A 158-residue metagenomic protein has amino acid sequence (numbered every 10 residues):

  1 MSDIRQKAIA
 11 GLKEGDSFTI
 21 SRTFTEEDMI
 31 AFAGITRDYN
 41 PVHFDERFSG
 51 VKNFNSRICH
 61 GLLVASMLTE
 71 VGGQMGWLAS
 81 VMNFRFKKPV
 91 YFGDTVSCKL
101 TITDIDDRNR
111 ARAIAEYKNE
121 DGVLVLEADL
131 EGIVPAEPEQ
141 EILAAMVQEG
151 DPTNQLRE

Functional and structural regions predicted by a protein language model:
M1-A79, E137-E158: Hot-dog-fold acyl-thioester-processing enzymes
M1-E14, V90, T95-S97, T101-E158: HotDog/MaoC-like acyl-thioester-processing domains
I20-F24, F84, L130-G132: Generic detection of short hydrophobic beta-strand segments and adjacent strand-loop junctions
Q74-L100: Mid-chain, well-packed structural core segment of small domains
